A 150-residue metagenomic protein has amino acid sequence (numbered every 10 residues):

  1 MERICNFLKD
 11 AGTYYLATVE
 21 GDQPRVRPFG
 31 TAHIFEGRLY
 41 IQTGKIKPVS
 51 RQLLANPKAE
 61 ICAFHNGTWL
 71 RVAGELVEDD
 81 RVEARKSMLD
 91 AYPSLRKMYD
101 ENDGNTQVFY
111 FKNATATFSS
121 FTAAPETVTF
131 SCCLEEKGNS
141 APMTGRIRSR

Functional and structural regions predicted by a protein language model:
M1, T43, P93-S94: Charged, amphipathic alpha-helical segments
N6-D22, A59-C62: A short, Trp-centered hydrophobic/proline-enriched beta-strand micro-motif
T13, R38, K58, W69 (+2 more regions): Structural motif
P28-G30: Conserved beta-strand in the GNAT
A32-W69: A short mixed-secondary-structure module that forms the rim of ligand-binding clefts
R71-R150: Charged, gly/pro-rich active-site loop segments
